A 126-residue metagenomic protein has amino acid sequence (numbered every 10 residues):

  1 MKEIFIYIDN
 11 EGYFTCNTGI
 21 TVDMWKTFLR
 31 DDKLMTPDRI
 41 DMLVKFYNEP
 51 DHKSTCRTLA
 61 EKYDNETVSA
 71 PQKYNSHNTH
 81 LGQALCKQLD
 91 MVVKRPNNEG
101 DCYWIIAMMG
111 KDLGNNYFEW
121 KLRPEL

Functional and structural regions predicted by a protein language model:
D9-D32: Short, Lys/Arg-enriched N-terminal segment that forms or immediately precedes the first helix of a structured domain
D38-F46: Short alpha-helical "packing" element that flanks the helix-turn-helix/winged-helix DNA-binding module
Y47-D51: Short helix-capping/hinge SLiMs at alpha-helix to coil transitions
K53-E61: Short acidic, hydrophobic short linear motifs in intrinsically disordered regions
E61-S69: Short helix-coil junctions and helix-kink-helix linkers
V68-L89: Short amphipathic alpha-helical interaction segments
C86-G100: Short Lys/Arg-enriched helix C-cap and helix-to-coil transition segments that create basic nucleic-acid-contact patches
N98-L126: Phospho-regulated, low-complexity intrinsically disordered regions of nuclear gene-regulatory and chromatin-associated
